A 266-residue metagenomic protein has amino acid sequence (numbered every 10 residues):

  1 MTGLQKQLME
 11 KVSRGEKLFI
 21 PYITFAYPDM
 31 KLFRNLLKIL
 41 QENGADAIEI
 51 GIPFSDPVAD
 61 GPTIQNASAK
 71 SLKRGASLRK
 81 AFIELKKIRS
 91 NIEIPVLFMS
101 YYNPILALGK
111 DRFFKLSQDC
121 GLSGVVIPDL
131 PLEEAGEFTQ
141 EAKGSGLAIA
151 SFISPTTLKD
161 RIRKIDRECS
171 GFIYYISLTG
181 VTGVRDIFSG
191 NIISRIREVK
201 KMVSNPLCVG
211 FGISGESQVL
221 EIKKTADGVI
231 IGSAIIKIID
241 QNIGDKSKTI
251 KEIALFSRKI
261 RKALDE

Functional and structural regions predicted by a protein language model:
M1-I20, K86, S90: N-terminal amphipathic alpha-helix/helix-capping segment at the start of soluble metabolic enzymes
F19-I23, I48-I50, V96-S100, V125-I127 (+4 more regions): Hydrophobic faces of well-ordered beta-strands that scaffold small-molecule active sites in alpha/beta enzyme cores
M30-L40, T157-R167, V209, I213-V229: Catalytic cores of alpha/beta
D46-D56, L122-P131, Y175-G183, G212 (+1 more regions): Glycine-rich phosphate-binding active-site loops on the catalytic face of alpha/beta enzymes
A47-I48, I52-F54, Q65-P128, I260 (+1 more regions): Active-site beta->alpha loop and helix N-cap motifs at the rims of alpha/beta catalytic domains
K73-A76, G121-E134, A148-T157, S177 (+1 more regions): Catalytic beta/alpha-barrel core
R74, F152, I162-K201, I238-I243: Glycine/Thr-rich beta-alpha phosphate-binding loop at enzyme active sites
A81, R197-S204, S214-L220, K224-E266: Alpha/beta catalytic cores of nucleotide-metabolism and tRNA/nucleoside-modifying enzymes
